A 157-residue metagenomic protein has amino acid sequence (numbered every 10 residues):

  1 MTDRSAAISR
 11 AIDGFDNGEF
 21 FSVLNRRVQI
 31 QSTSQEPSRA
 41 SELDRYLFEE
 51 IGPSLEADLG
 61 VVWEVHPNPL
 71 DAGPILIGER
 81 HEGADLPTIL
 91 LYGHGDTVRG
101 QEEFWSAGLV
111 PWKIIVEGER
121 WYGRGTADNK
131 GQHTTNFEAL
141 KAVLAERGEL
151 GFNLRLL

Functional and structural regions predicted by a protein language model:
T2-T126, H133, V143-N153: Acidic/His- and Gly-rich active-site-bordering loop/insert found across diverse amide/peptide-bond hydrolases
R155-L157: Gly/Ser-rich oxyanion-binding loop with an adjacent helix/lid that shapes the negatively charged ligand pocket
